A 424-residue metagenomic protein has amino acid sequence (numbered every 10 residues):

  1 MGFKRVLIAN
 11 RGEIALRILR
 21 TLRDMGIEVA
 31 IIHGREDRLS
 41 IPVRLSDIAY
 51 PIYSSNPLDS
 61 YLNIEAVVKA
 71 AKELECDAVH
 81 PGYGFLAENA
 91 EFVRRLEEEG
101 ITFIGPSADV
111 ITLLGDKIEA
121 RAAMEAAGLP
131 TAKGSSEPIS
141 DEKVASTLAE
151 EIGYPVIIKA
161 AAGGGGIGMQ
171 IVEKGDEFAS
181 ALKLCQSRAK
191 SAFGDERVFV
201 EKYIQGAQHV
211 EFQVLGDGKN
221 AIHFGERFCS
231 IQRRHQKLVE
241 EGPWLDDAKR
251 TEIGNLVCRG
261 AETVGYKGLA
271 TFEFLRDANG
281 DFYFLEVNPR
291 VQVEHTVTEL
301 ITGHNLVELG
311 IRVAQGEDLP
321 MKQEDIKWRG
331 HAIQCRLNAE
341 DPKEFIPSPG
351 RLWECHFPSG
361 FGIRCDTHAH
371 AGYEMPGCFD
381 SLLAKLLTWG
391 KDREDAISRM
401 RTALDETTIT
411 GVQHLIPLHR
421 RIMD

Functional and structural regions predicted by a protein language model:
M1-A126, I139-T147: ATP-binding N-terminal substructure of ATP-dependent carboxylate-amine bond-forming enzymes
G2, L7-V29, A49-P51, K72-L74 (+7 more regions): ATP-dependent carboxylate activation and anion-phosphoryl transfer catalytic cores that bind Mg-ATP to form
G134-S135: Conserved beta3 strand of the protein kinase N-lobe
L148-I157: Acidic/histidine-enriched active-site and ligand-binding environments that engage anionic O-linkages
